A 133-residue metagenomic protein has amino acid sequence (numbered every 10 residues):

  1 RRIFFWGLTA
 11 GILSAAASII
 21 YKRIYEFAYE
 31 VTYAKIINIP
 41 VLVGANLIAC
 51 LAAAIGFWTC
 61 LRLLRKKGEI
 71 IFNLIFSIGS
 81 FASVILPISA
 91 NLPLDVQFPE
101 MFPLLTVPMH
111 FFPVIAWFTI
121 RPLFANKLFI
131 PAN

Functional and structural regions predicted by a protein language model:
R2, Y33-V41, K67, Q97-M101: Juxtamembrane/transmembrane-helix boundary motifs in multi-pass membrane proteins
R2-W6, A10-S18, V107-N133: Membrane-water interface at the C-terminal end of transmembrane alpha helices
A15, S77-I88: Aromatic-anchored segments of alpha-helical transmembrane domains
A16-L42: Membrane-helix boundary elements
A17-E26, F57, L61, R65 (+1 more regions): Membrane-water interface at transmembrane helix exits
P40-A54: Generic alpha-helical transmembrane segments
A53-F81: Loop-to-transmembrane helix junctions at the membrane interface
I85-L105: Membrane-helix boundary connector in multi-pass membrane proteins
